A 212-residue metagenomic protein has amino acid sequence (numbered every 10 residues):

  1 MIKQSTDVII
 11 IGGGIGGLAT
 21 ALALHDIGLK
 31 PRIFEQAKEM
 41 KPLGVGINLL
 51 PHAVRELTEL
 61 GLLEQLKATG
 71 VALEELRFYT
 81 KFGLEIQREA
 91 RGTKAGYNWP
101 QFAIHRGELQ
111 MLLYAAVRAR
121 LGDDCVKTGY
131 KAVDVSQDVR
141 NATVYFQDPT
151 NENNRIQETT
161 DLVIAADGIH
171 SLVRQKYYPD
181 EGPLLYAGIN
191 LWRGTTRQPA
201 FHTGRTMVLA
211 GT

Functional and structural regions predicted by a protein language model:
I2-G16: Beta1/beta-strand and adjacent pyrophosphate-binding region of the FAD-binding site in flavoprotein oxidoreductases
G16, E39, H170: Conserved Rossmann-like nucleotide-cofactor binding loop
T20-L29, E56-E59, R120: A short, Lys/Arg-enriched amphipathic alpha-helix followed by its capping loop at the start of a domain
H25-V45: Glycine-rich FAD pyrophosphate-binding loop
K30, L63-E64, D123: Conserved H-loop
V45, L49-A116: Active-site-adjacent segment of FAD-dependent monooxygenases/related oxidoreductases
F82-E85, M111-T212: Conserved FAD-binding catalytic core of PHBH/FMO-like flavoproteins
